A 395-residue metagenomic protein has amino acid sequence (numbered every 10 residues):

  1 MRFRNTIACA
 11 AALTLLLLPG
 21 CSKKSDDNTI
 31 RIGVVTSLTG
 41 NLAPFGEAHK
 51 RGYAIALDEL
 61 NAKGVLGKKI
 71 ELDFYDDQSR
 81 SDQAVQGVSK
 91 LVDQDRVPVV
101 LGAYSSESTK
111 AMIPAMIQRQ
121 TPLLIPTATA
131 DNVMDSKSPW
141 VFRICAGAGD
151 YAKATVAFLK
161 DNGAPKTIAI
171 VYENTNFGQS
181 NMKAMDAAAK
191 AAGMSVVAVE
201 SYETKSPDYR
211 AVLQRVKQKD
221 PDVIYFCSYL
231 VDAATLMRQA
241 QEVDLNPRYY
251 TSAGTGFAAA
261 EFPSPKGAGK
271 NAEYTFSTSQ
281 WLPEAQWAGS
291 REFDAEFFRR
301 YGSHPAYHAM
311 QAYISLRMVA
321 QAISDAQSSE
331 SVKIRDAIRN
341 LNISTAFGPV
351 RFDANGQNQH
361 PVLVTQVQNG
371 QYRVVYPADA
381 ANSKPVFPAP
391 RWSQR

Functional and structural regions predicted by a protein language model:
R2-L13, C21-R395: Extracytosolic ligand-binding ectodomains
